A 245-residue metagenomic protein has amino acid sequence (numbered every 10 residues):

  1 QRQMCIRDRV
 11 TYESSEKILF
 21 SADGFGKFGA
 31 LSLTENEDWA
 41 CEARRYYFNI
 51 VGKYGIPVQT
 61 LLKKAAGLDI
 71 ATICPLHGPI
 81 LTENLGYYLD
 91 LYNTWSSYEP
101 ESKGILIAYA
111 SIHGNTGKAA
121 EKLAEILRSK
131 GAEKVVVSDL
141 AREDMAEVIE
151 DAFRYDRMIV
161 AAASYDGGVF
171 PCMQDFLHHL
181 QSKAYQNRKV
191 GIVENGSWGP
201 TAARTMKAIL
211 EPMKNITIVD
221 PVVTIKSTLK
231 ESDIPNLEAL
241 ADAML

Functional and structural regions predicted by a protein language model:
Q1, D90, V137-E143: Short gly/ser/thr-rich secondary-structure transition/capping motifs
R2-I6: Short, small-residue-biased leader/transition segments that mark boundaries at the very start of proteins
Y12, L19, G104-A108, G191: Conserved beta-strand elements of the Class I
L19-E35: Short, solvent-exposed beta-strand-terminating loops
D23, Y109-I112, L140, E194-N195: Cofactor-binding loop segments of dinucleotide-utilizing enzymes, especially the Rossmann-like FAD- and NAD(P)+-binding
L31-I73, H77-I80, K122-S138, V148-L245: FMN-binding flavodoxin-like domain, especially the glycine-rich phosphate-binding loop
C74-E101: Short N-terminal or domain-adjacent regulatory/targeting segments
A108-K130: Short, charged N-terminal beta->alpha structural module
